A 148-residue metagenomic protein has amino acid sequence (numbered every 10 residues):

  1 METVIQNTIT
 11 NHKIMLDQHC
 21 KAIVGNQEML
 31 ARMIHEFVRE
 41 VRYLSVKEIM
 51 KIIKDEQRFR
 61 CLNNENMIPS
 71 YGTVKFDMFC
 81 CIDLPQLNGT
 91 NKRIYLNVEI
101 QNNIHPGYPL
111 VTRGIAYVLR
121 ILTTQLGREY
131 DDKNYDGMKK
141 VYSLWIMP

Functional and structural regions predicted by a protein language model:
M1-P148: Accessory alpha/beta interaction modules
